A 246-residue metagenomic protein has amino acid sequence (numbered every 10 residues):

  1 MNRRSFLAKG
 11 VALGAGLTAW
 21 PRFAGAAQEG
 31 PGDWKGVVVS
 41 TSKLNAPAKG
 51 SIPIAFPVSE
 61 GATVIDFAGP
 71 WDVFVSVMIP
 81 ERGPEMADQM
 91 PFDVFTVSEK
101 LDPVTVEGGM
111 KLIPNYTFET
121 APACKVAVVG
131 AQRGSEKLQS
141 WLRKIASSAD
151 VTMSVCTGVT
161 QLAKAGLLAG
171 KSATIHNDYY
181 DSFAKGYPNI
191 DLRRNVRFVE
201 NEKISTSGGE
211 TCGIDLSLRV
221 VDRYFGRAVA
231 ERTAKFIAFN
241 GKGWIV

Functional and structural regions predicted by a protein language model:
N2-T152, T160-K164, A169, D181 (+3 more regions): Extended, subdomain-level signal for the structured scaffold at the beginning of enzyme domains
A173: Acidic, metal/cofactor-coordinating or nucleic-acid-engaging core segments within structured domains
D178: Aromatic/histidine-rich interaction motifs
R197-V199: FMN-binding flavodoxin-like domain, especially the glycine-rich phosphate-binding loop
E202-G209: A short glycine-threonine-serine/GTX helix/turn-capping micro-motif
C212: Divalent-metal (often Zn2+) His-rich catalytic cores of metallo-beta-lactamase-fold enzymes
